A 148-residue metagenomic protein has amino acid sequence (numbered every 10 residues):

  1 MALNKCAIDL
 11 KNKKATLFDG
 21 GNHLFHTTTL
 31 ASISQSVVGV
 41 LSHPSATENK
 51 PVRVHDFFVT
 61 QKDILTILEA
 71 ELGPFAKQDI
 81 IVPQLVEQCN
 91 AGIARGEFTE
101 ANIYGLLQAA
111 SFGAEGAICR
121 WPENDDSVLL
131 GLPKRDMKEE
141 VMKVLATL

Functional and structural regions predicted by a protein language model:
M1-A76, E87, A94, F98: Oxidoreductase cofactor-interface core, primarily capturing Rossmann-like NAD(P)-dependent enzymes
I81: Catalytic beta-strand/loop signature of glycosyltransferases that borders the donor
Q84-L148: A hydrophobic C-terminal alpha-helical subdomain
